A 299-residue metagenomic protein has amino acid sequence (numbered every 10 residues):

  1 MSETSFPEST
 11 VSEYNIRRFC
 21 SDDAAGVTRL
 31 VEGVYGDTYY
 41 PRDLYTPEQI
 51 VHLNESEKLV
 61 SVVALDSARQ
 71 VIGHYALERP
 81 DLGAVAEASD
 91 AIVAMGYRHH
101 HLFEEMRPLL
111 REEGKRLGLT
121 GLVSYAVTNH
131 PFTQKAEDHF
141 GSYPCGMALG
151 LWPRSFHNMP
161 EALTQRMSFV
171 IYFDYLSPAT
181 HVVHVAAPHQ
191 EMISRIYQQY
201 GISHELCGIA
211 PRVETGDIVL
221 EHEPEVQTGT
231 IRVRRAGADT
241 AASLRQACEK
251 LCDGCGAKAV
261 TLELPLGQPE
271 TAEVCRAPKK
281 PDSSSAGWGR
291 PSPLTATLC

Functional and structural regions predicted by a protein language model:
M1-D22: Conserved N-terminal entry element of GNAT/NAT acetyltransferase domains
R18-M95, V219-E225, A236-D239, E249 (+1 more regions): A conserved beta-strand-loop-helix scaffold within acyl/acetyltransferase catalytic domains
V93, H99-G114, S124, A241-K250: Conserved acetyl-CoA-binding loop-helix of GNAT-fold acetyltransferases
G114-T128, C255-P265: Conserved GNAT acetyl-CoA-binding A-motif
Y125, G141-E161, S284-A296: Conserved catalytic-core motifs of GNAT/GCN5-like acyltransferases
T133-E137, P278: Conserved active-site tyrosine of GNAT-family acetyltransferases
W152-A186, L294-C299: C-terminal "cap" of GNAT-fold acetyltransferases
Q190-W288, T297-L298: Non-catalytic interaction/regulatory modules that flank or connect domains
